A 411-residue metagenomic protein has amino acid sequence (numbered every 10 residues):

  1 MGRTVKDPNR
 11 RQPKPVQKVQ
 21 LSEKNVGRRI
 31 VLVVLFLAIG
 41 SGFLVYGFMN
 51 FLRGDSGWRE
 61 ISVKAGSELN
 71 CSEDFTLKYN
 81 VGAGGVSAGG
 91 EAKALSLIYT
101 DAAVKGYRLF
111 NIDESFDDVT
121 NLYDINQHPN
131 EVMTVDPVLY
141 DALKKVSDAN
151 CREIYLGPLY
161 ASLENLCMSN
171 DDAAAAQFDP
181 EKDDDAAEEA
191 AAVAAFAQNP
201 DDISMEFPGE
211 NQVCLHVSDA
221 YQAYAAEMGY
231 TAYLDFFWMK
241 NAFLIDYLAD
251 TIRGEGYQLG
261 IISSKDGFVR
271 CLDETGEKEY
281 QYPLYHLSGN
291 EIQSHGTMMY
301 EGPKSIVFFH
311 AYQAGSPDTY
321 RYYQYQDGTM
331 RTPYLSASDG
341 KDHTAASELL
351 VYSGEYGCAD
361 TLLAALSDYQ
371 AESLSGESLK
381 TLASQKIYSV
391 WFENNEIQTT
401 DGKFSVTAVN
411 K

Functional and structural regions predicted by a protein language model:
G2-K411: Mature catalytic core of soluble alpha/beta enzymes
